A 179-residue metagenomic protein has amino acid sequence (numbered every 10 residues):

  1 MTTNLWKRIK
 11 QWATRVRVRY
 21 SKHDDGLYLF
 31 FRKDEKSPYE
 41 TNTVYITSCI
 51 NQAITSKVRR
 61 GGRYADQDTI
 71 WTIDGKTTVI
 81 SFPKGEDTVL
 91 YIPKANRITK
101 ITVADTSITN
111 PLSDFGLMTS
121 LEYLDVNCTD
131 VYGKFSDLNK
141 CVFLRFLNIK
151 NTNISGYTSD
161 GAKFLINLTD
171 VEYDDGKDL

Functional and structural regions predicted by a protein language model:
M1-I108, L112, M118-T119, Y173-L179: N-terminal capping/linker segments that flank leucine-rich repeat
L90, N110-L112, G133-S136, Y157-T158 (+1 more regions): Canonical leucine-rich repeat
I101-V103, L124-V126, L147-I149, T169-D174: Conserved hydrophobic beta-strand positions in leucine-rich repeat
T106, T119, T129, T152 (+1 more regions): Ser/Thr-centric signal marking residues that sit in or immediately flank functional binding/regulatory motifs
S107-T109, D130-Y132, N153-S155, D178-L179: Canonical position 11/12 of the leucine-rich repeat
S113-M118, S136-C141, T158-I166: A structural signal for leucine-rich repeat
N151, G156, G161, L165-L179: Leucine-rich repeat domain C-terminal region
